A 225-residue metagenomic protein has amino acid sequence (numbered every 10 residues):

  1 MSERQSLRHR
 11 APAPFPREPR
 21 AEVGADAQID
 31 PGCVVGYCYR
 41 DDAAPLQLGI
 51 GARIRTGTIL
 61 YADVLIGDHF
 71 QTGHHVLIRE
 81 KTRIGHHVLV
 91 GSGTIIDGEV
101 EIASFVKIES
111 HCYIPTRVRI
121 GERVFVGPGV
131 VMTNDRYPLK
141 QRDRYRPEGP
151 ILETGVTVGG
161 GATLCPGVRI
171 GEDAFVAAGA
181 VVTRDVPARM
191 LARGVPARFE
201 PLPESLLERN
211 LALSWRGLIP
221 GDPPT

Functional and structural regions predicted by a protein language model:
M1-F15: Basic/polar N-terminal segments that are highly enriched at the extreme N-terminus, encompassing both cleavable
A11, F15-R193, R198-F199: Structural signal for interior beta-strand "rungs" in well-ordered beta-sheet cores of soluble enzyme domains
P203-E204: Short beta-strand->loop
S214-T225: ABC ATPase nucleotide-binding domains
